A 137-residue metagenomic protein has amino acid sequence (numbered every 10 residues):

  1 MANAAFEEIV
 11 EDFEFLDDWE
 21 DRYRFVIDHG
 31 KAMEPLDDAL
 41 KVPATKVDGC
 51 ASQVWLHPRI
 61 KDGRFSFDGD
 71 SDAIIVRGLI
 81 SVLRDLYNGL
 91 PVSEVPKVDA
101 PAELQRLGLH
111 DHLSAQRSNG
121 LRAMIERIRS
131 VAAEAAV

Functional and structural regions predicted by a protein language model:
M1-A39: Extended low-complexity intrinsically disordered regions
L16-W19, D70-I75, Q116: Structural motif
R22, S52, I75-L79, P91 (+2 more regions): Amphipathic alpha-helical interface surfaces
G30, L86-Y87, I128, A132: Generic structural signal for hydrophobic core residues of well-folded globular domains
D38-R59: Structured beta-strand/loop patches that form or line metal/cofactor-binding pockets in enzymes
V54, E94-V95: Surface-exposed repetitive/solenoidal architectures
R59-I75, R84-N88: Conserved interaction-surface patches within small, structured recognition/assembly domains
D70-S71, S93, A102-V137: C-terminal binding/interaction regions
